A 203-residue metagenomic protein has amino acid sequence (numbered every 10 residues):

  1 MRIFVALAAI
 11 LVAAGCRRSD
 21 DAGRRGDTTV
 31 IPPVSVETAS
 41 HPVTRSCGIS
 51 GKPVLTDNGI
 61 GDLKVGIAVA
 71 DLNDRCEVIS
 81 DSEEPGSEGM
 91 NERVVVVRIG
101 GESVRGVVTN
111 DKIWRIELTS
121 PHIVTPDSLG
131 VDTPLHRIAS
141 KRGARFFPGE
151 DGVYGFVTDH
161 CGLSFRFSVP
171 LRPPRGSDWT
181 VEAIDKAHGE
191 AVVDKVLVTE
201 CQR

Functional and structural regions predicted by a protein language model:
M1-A14: Sec-dependent bacterial lipoprotein signal peptides
C16-G152, D159-H160, W179-R203: Short helix/turn-capping signatures at newly exposed starts of structured segments
R166-P170: Positively charged
